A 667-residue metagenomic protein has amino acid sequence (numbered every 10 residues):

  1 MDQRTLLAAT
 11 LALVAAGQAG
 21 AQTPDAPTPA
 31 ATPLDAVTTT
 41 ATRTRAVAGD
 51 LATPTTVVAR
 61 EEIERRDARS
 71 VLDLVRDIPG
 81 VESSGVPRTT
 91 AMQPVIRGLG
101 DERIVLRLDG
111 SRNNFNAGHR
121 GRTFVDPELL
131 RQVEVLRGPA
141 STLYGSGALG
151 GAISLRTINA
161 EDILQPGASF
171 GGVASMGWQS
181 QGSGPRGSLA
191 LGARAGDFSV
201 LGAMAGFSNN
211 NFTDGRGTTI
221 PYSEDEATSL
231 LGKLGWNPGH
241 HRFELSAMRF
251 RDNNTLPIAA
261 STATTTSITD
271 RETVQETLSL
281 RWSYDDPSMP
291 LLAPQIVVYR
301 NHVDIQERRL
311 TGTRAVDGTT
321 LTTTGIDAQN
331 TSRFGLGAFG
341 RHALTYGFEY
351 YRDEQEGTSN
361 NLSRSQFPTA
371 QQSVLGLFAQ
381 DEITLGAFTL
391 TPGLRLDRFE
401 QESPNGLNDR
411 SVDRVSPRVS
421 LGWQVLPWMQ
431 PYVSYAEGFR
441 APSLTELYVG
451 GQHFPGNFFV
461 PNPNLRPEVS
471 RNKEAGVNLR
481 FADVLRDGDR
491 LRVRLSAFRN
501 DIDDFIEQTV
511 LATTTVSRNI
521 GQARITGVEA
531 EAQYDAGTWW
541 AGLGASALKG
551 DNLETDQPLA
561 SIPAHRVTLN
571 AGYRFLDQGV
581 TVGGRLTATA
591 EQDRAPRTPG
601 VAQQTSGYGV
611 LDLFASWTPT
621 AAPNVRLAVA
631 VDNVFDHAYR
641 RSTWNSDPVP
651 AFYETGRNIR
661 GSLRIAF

Functional and structural regions predicted by a protein language model:
M1-I78, I163-L164, G192-A193, T228 (+4 more regions): N-terminal Sec signal peptide and the immediately downstream disordered periplasmic leader that contains the TonB box
A30-Q165, A475: Acidic, small-polar-rich N-terminal luminal/periplasmic segments of exported/outer-membrane proteins
A160-D162, S169-G172, Q179-G182, L189-T273 (+1 more regions): Periplasmic-side early beta-strands and strand-to-turn transitions of outer-membrane beta-barrels
M176, G202, A293-R309, Y432-S434 (+3 more regions): Membrane-embedded beta-barrel scaffold of Gram-negative outer-membrane proteins
F212-G217, P221-A227, H240-L291, N301-T323 (+2 more regions): Flexible loop and strand-edge segments within Gram-negative outer membrane beta-barrel domains
R251-T264, E400-E402, W423, P427-E474 (+4 more regions): Surface-exposed extracellular loop regions of Gram-negative outer-membrane beta-barrel proteins, predominantly
P431, F439, G537, L576 (+2 more regions): C-terminal beta-signal and adjacent terminal beta-strands/loops of Gram-negative outer-membrane beta-barrel proteins
D487-I502, R518-R597, F635-A638: Gram-negative outer-membrane beta-barrel transporters
